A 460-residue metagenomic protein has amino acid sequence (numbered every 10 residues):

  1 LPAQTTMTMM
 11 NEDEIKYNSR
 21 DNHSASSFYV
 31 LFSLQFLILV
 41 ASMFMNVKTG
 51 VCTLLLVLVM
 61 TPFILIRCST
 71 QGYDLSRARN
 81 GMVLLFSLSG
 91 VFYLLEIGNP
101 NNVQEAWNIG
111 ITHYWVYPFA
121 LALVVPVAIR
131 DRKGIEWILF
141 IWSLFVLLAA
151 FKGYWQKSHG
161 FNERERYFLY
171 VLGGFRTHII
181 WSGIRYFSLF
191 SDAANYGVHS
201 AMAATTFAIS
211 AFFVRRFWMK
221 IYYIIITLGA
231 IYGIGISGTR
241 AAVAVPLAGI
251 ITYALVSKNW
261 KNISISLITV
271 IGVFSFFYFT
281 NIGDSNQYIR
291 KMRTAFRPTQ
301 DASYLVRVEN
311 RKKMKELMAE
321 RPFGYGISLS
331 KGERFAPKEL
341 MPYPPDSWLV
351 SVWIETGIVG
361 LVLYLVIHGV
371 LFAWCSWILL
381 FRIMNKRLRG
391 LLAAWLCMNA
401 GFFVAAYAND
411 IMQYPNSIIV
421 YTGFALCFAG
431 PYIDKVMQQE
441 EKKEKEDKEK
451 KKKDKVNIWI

Functional and structural regions predicted by a protein language model:
P2-A3, Y17, F217-I221, I231 (+4 more regions): Hydrophobic transmembrane alpha-helices and their immediate junctions
M9-G72, V91-P100, F402-V404: N-terminal signal-anchor transmembrane segment
F32, F36, L58-F63, L392-I460: Transmembrane alpha-helices of multi-pass inner-membrane enzymes
G81-S87, Q104-V127, E136-V146: Aromatic-anchored transmembrane helix interface
A120, E136-L169, G173-S182, S188-V256 (+2 more regions): Alpha-helical transmembrane segments of multi-pass inner-membrane proteins
F151, K157-G160, S237, S257-P298 (+2 more regions): A membrane-periplasm/extracellular boundary helix in multi-pass inner-membrane enzymes that assemble envelope glycans
L169, G283-S285, R293-T356, L380: Long extracytoplasmic/lumenal interhelical loops at the membrane interface of multi-pass membrane proteins
S188, D192, A230-I231, P322 (+3 more regions): A conserved mid-to-late transmembrane alpha helix and its immediate loop/hinge that forms the functional core
